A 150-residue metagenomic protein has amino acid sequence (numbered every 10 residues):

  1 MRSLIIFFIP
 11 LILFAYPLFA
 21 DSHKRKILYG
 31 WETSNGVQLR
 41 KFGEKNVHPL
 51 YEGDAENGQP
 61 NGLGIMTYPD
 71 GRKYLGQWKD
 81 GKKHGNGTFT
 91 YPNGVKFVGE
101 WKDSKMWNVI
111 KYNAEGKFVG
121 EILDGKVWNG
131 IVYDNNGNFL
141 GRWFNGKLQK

Functional and structural regions predicted by a protein language model:
M1-L4: Positively charged n-region of N-terminal signal peptides that target proteins for export
F7-A15: Bacterial N-terminal signal peptides
A15-K150: Glycine/tyrosine- and acidic-biased, solvent-exposed loop/turn segments at the edges of beta-strands
